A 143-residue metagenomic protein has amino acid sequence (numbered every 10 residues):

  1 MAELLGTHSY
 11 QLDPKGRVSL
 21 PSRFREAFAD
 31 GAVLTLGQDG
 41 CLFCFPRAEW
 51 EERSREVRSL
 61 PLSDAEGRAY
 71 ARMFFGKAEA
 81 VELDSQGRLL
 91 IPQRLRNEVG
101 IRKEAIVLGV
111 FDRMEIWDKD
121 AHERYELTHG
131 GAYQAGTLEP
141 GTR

Functional and structural regions predicted by a protein language model:
M1-Y10, P14-K15, F24-V81, S85-Q86 (+1 more regions): Flexible "stalk/tail and boundary" regions
